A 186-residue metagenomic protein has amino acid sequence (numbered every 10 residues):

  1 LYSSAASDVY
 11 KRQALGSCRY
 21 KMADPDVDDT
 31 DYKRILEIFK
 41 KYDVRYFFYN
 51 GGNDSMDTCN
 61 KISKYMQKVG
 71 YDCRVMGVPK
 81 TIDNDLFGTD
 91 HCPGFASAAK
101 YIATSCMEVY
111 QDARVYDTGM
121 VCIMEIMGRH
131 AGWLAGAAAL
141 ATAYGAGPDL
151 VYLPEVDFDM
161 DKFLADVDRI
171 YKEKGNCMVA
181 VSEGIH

Functional and structural regions predicted by a protein language model:
L1-A6, Y10: Single conserved hydrophobic/aromatic residue that forms the stacking wall/gate of nucleotide- or nucleobase-binding
R12, R45, D149: Conserved acidic residues
S17-V69: N-terminal glycine-rich phosphate/adenylate-binding segment common to multiple enzyme folds
K21-M22, I82, F158: Residue-level detector of flexible, active-site-proximal loop/helix-junction positions within diverse enzyme catalytic
Y49-G51, D57-D72, M76, C92-H186: Accessory alpha-helical/coil subdomains and C-terminal extensions that flank or cap enzyme catalytic cores
V78-H91: Acidic/polar active-site rim loop that often engages polyanionic ligands
